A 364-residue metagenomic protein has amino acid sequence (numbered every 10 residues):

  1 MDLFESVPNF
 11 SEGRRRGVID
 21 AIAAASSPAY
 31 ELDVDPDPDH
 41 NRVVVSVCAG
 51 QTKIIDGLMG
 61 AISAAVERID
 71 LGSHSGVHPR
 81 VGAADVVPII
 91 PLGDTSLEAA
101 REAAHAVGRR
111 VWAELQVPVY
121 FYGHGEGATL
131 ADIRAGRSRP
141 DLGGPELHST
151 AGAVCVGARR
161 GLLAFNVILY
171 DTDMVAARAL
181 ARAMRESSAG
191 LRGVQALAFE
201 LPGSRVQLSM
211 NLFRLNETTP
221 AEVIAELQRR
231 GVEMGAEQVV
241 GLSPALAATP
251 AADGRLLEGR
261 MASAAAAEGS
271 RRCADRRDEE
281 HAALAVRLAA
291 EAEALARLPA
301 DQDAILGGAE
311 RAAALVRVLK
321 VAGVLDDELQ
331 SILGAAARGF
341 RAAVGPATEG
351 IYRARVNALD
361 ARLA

Functional and structural regions predicted by a protein language model:
M1-Q330, G334-R338, A342-N357, A361: Long, contiguous binding/interaction regions
